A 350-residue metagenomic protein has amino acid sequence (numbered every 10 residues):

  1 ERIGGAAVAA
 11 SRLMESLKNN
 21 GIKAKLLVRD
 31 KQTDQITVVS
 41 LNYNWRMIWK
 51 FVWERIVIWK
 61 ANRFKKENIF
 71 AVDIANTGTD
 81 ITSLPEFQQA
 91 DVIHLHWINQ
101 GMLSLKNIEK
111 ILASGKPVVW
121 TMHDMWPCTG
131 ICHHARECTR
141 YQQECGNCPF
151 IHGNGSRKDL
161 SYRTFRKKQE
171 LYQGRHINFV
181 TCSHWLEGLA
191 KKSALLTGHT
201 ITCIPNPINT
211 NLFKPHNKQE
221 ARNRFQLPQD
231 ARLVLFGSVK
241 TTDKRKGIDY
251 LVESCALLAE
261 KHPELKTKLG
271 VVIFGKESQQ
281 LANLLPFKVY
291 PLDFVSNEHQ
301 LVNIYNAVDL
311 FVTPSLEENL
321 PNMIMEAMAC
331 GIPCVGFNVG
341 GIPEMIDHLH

Functional and structural regions predicted by a protein language model:
E1-N42, Q88, S114-G115, A256-L258 (+1 more regions): N-terminal subdomain of nucleotide-sugar transferases
R55-E67, W120-K167: Acceptor-binding helix/loop patch of EC 2.4 sugar-transfer enzymes, predominantly nucleotide-sugar-dependent
T129-H134, G155-K218: A short, active-site helix/loop in glycosyltransferases that binds the activated sugar's phosphate group
L227-K246, V252-A256: Conserved donor-binding/catalytic core segment of Leloir-type glycosyltransferases
H262-K268, G275-V302, L310: Nucleotide-activated donor-binding/catalytic signature segment of Leloir-type glycosyltransferases, i.e., the conserved
L316: Aromatic "clamp/platform" in nucleotide-sugar-dependent glycosyltransferases that forms part of the donor/acceptor
M325, V339-L349: Short acidic/histidine- and often glycine-rich active-site loop of Leloir-type glycosyltransferases that engages
P333-G336: Short hydrophobic beta-strand element within catalytic cores of glycosyltransferases and related nucleotide-activated
